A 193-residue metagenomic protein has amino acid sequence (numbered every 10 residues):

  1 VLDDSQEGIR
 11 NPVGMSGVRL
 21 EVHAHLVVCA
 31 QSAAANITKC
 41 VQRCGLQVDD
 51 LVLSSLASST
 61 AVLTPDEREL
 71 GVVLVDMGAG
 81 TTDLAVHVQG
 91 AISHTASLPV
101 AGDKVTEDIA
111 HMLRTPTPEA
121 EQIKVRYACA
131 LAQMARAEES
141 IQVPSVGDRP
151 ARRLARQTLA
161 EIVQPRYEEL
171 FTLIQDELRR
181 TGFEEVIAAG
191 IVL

Functional and structural regions predicted by a protein language model:
V1-L74, A91, L113-I162, T181-E184 (+1 more regions): Nucleotide/phosphate-binding catalytic cleft detector across ATP-hydrolyzing and phosphate-transferring enzymes
A24, L70-M112: Glycine-rich phosphate-binding loop of actin/hexokinase-like ATP-binding domains
A35, D103-K104, T172: A generic alpha-helix surface/boundary motif
V41, D76, I109, I174 (+1 more regions): Residue-level signature of catalytic and energy-coupling elements of molecular machines, predominantly ATP/GTP-dependent
G80, P116-E119, L170: H+5 position of the DHp
H94-A96, F171-L173, E184-A188: Extended hydrophobic-aromatic, low-complexity segments
E107, Q157, E161, P165-T172 (+1 more regions): Feature representing long, continuous alpha-helical segments
